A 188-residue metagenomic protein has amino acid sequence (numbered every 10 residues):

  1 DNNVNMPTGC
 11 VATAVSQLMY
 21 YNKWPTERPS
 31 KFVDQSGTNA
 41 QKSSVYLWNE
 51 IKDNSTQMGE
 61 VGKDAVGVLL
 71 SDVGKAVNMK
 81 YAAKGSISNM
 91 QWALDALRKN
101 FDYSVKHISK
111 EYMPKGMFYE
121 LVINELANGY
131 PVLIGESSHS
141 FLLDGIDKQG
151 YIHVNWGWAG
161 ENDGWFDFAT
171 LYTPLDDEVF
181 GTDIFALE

Functional and structural regions predicted by a protein language model:
D1-M6: A conserved hydrophobic secondary-structure block that centers on an alpha-helix together with its immediately flanking
P7-C10, S137-H139: Gly/Ser-rich catalytic serine loop of serine hydrolases
T8, A12-K110: Cysteine-nucleophile protease catalytic domains, especially the papain-like/related folds used in DUB/UBL proteases
V15, W24, G37, S137 (+2 more regions): An acidic- and aromatic-residue-enriched active-site/binding cleft used to recognize and process polar
D95-N155: Active-site-adjacent substructure of cysteine-protease-like catalytic cores
A127, D147-E188: Cys-His-centered catalytic/binding microenvironment captured across papain-like cysteine peptidases and homologous
